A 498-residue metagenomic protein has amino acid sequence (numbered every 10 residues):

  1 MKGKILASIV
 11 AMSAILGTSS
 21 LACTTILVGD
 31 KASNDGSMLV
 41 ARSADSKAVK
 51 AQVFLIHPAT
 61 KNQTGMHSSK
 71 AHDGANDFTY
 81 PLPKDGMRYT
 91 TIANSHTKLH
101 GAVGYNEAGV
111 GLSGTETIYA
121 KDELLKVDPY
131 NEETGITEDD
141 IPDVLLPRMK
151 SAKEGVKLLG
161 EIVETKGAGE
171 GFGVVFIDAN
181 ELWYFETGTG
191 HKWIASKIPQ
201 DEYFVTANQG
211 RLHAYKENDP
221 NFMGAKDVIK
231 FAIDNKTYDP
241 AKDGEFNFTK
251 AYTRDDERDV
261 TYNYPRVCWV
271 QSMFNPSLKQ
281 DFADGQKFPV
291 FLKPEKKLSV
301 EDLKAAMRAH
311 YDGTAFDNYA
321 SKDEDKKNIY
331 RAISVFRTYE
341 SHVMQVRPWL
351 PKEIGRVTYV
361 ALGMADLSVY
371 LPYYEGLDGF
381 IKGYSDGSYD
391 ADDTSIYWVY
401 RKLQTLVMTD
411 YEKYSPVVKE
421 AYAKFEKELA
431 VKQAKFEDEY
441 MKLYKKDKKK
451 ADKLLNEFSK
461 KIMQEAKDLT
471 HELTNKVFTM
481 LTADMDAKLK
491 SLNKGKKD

Functional and structural regions predicted by a protein language model:
M1-S8: Bacterial N-terminal signal peptides that target proteins for export
G17-A22: Sec/Tat signal peptide C-region and signal peptidase I cleavage site
C23-E138, L158-G285, P289, P294-E295: A contiguous strand-loop segment
R148-E154: Short, charged, surface-exposed loops that flank catalytic or proteolytic processing sites
G155-E164, L303-M307: Short, well-structured alpha-helical segments that form the helix of a local strand-helix-strand
V260-K327, R331-F336, F425, A430-K445: Accessory, solvent-exposed terminal regions and/or long lumenal/extracellular loops of proteins
F316-K445: Substrate-recognition/cap regions that form aromatic- and gly/pro-loop-enriched pockets for small-molecule ligands
V418-D498: Histidine-centered catalytic/metal-binding microenvironments
